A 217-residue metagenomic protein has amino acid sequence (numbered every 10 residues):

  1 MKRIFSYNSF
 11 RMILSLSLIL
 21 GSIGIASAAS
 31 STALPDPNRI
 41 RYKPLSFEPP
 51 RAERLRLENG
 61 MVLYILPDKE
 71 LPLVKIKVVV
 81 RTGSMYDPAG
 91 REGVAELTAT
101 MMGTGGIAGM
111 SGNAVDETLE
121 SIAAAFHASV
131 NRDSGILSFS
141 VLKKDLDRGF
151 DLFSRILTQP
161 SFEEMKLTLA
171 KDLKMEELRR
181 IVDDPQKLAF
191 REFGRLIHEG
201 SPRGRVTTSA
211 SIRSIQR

Functional and structural regions predicted by a protein language model:
K2-L14: Bacterial N-terminal signal peptides that target proteins for export
I4, I25-I65, L73: Proteolytic maturation boundary segments
R11-G24: Bacterial N-terminal signal peptides
A29-P37, G106, G149, I181-R217: Scaffold signal of the M16-like zinc-metallopeptidase fold and its non-catalytic homologs
R54-R56, V62-L66, K75-V79, T118 (+2 more regions): Soluble periplasmic/extracytoplasmic beta-strand elements of cell-envelope proteins
K77-S140, R205-T207: M16/MPP (pitrilysin/insulinase) zinc-metallopeptidase core fold and M16-derived inactive scaffolds
T104-M110, S140-L173: M16/insulysin-pitrilysin zinc metalloprotease superfamily fold
V115-S121, S161-R179, F190: Acidic/histidine-enriched alpha-helical segments
